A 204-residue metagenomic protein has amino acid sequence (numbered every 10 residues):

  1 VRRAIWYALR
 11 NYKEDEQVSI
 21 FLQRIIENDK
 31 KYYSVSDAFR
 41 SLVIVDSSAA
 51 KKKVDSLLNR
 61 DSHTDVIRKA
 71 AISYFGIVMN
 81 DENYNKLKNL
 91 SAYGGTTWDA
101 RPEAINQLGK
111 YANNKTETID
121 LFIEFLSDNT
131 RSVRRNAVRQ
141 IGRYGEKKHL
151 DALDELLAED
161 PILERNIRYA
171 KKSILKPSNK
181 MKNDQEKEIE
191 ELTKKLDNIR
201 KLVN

Functional and structural regions predicted by a protein language model:
V1-E14, R24, Y33-S47, V66-N80 (+5 more regions): Structural detector for internal amphipathic alpha-helices that build alpha-solenoid repeat scaffolds
F21-D29, K53-D61, K86-G94, L121-N129 (+1 more regions): Alpha-solenoid HEAT/Armadillo-like helical repeat scaffolds in large eukaryotic proteins
D151-A152, L175-Q185: Short, charged low-complexity linker/loop segments at the C-terminal edge of domains
P161-I162, N166, I199: Short amphipathic alpha-helical interaction elements located at domain edges and within/adjacent to intrinsically
K180-N204: Terminal, low-structured helical/coil segments at or just beyond the last alpha-helical repeat
